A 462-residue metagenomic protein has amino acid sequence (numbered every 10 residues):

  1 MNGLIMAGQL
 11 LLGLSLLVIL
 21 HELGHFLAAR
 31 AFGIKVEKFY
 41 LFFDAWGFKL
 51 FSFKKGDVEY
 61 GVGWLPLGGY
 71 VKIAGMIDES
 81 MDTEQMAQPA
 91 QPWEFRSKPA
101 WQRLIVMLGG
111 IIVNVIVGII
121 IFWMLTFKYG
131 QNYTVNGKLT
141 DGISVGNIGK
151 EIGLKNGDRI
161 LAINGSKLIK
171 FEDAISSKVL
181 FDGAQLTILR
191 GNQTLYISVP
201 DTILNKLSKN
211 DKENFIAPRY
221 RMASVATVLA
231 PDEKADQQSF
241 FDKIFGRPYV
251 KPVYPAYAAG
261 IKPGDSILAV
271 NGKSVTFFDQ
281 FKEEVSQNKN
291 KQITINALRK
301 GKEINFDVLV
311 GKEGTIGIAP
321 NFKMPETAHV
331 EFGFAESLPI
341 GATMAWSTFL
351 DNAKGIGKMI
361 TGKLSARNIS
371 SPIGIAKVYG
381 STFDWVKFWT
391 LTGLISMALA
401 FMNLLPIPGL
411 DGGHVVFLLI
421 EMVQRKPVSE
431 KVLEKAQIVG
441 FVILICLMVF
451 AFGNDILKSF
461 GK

Functional and structural regions predicted by a protein language model:
N2, M6-L10, K98-M107, K387-L391: Residue-level signature of transmembrane alpha-helical entry/exit and packing/kink sites in multi-pass membrane
N2-M86, M402-Q424: Small-residue-rich helix-interface/hinge motifs
L14-V18, K72, N114, G118 (+2 more regions): Alpha-helical transmembrane segments of multi-pass membrane proteins
G69, I73-S80, E84-V145, D236 (+2 more regions): Internal alpha-helical transmembrane segments
D82-W123, I163-D211, N352: Interdomain regulatory linker/hinge segments that flank or connect interaction modules in polarity/junction/synaptic
P89-K98, K212-S266, K273-F401, V416-V439 (+1 more regions): Functional transmembrane alpha-helices
G149, G157-I160, A256, G264-I267: A structural signal for short beta-strand/turn segments enriched in small hydrophobics and glycine
